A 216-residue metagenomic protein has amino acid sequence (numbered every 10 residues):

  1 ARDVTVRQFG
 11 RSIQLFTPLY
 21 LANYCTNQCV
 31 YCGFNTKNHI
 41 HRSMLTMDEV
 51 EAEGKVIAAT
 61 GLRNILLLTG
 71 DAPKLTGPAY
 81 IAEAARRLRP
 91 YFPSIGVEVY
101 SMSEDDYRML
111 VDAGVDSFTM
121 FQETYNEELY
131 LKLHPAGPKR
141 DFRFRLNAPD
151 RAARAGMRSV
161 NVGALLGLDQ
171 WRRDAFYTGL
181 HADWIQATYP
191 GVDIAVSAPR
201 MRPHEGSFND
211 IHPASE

Functional and structural regions predicted by a protein language model:
R7-E49: Canonical Radical SAM [4Fe-4S] cluster-binding loop centered on the CxxxCxxC motif and its immediate flanking residues
F16-L19, N38, L66-P78: Glycine-rich, proline-tolerant flexible connector loops at the mouths of alpha/beta enzymes
T17, V50-G54, I81-A85, Y107 (+2 more regions): Generic structural signal for well-ordered alpha-helices, preferentially at hydrophobic/aromatic core positions
P18-Y20, G70-A72, E98-M102, E123-Y125 (+2 more regions): Active-site beta-loop-alpha junctions enriched in small/polar residues
C29, R63-I65, P78-A164: Radical SAM/AdoMet-radical enzyme domain recognition
K37-M44, K74-A79, Y130-F142, F208-S215: Glycine-rich tight-turn/loop motif centered on a GG-T
A52-A72: Short Fe-S-cluster ligation motifs
N64, T69, F92, S117 (+1 more regions): Conserved C-terminal portion of the radical SAM core fold that forms the substrate/S-adenosylmethionine-binding
